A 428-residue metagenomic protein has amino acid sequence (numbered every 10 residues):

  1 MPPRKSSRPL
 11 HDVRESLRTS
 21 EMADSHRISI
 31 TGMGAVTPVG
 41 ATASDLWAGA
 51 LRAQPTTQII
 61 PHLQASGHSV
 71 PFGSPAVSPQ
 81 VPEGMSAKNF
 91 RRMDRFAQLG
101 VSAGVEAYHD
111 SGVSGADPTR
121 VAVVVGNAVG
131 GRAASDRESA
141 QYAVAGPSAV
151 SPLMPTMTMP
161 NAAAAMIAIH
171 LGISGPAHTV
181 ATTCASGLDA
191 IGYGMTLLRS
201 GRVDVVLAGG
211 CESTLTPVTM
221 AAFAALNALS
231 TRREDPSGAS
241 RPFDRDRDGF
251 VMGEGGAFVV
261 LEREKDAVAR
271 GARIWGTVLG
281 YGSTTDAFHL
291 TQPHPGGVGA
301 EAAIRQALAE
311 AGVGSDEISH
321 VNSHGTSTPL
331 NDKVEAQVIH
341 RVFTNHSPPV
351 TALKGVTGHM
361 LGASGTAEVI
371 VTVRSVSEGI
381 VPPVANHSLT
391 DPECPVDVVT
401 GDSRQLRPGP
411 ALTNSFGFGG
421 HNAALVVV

Functional and structural regions predicted by a protein language model:
M1, E15-I30, A116-P118, A311-E317 (+2 more regions): Flexible, low-complexity linker/loop segments at domain and module junctions
P2-R4, E15-N89, S111, K265-T277 (+2 more regions): ACP-dependent fatty acid/polyketide chain-elongation machinery
H26-T31, T56-I59, E234-A311, S319-H320: Condensing-enzyme catalytic core mediating Claisen C-C bond formation in acyl metabolism
I30, L46, L51-T182, C211-M220 (+1 more regions): Conserved beta-ketoacyl condensing-enzyme motif
S69-G73, G130-A134, A140, S213-S240 (+4 more regions): Active-site-adjacent elements of ketosynthase-type condensing enzymes
R92-A97, P152-N161, H178-S186, L353-S364 (+2 more regions): Active-site nucleophile and cofactor-binding loops and adjacent substrate-binding regions of central metabolic enzymes
G100-G112, P160-L171, A177-E212, F250-A272 (+2 more regions): Active-site-proximal alpha-helical scaffold in enzymes
V144-S151, G192, T196, S200 (+5 more regions): Glycine-/small-residue-rich "gating" segment that lines the acyl/pantetheine channel and substrate pocket
